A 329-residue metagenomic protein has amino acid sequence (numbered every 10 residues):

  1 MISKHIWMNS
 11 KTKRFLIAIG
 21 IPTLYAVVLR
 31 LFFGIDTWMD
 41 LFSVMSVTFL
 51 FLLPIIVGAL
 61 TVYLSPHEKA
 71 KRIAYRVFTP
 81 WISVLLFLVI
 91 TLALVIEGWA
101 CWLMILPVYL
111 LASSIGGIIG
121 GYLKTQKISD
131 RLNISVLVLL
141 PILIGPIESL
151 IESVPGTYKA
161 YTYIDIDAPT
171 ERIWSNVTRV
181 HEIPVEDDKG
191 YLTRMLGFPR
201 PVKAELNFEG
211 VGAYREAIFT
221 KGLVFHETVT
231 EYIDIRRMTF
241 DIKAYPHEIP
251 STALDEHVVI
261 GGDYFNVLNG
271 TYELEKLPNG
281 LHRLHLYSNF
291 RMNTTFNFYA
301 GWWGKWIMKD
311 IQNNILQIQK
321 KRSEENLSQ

Functional and structural regions predicted by a protein language model:
I2-S43, V47-A59, L64, P80-L86 (+3 more regions): Hydrophobic ligand-binding cavity/cleft-lining segments
Y75-K124: Membrane-embedded alpha-helical segments of integral membrane proteins
L106-S113, G117-L132, Y264, T271 (+2 more regions): A conserved amphipathic terminal alpha-helix motif
T162-I164, H226-E231, V267-K276: Hydrophobic/aromatic beta-strand elements that line small-molecule binding cavities or substrate pockets in beta-rich
I166-A168, F219-L223, P246-E248, L274-P278 (+1 more regions): Beta-strand elements of well-folded, non-transmembrane domains
R172-V177, R215, V229, L274 (+2 more regions): Hydrophobic pocket/interface hotspot
E186-V202, I249-S251, D255-G261, F265 (+1 more regions): Alpha-helical membrane-targeting segments
R236-Y245: Short, solvent-exposed secondary-structure boundary/capping segments
